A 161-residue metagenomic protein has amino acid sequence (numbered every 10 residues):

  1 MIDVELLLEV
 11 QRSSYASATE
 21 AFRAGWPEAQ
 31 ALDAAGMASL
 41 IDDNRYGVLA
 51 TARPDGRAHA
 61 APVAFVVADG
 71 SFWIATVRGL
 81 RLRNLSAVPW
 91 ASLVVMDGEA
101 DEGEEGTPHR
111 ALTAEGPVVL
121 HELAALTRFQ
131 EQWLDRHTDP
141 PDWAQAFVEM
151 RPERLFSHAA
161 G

Functional and structural regions predicted by a protein language model:
M1-A31, G98-G161: Charged, gly/pro-rich active-site loop segments
F22-A60: An N-terminal domain-cap segment
N44-V77, L93-V95: Short beta-strand segments
A58-A60, L85-A87, E105-P108: Short glycine/proline-enriched turns and hinge-like loops at secondary-structure junctions
A64-V66, S86, E149: Well-ordered beta-strand positions
S71, W90-S92, P117, R154: Structural motif
L80-R83: Short, surface-exposed beta-strand-loop junctions and turns on beta-sheet-rich folds
L85-S86, V94-D97: Short, conserved beta-strand/beta-arch hydrophobic-aromatic motifs that form part of recognition grooves or interface
